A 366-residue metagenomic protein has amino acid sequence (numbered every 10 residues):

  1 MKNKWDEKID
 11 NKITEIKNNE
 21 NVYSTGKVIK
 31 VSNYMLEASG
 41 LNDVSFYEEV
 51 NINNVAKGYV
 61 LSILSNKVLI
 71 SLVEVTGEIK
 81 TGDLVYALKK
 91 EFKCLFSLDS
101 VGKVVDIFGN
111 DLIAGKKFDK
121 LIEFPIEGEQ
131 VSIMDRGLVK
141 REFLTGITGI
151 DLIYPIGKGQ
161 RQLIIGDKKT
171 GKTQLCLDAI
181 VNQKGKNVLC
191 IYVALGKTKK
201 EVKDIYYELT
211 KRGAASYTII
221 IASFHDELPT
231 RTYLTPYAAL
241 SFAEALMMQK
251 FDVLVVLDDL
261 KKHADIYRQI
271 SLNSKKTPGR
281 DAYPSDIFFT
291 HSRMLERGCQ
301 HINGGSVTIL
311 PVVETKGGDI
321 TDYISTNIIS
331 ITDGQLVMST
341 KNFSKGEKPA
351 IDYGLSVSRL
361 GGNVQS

Functional and structural regions predicted by a protein language model:
M1-K103, F108-L112: N-terminal accessory targeting/assembly segments
K2, N18-V22, C94, F143 (+3 more regions): Conserved phosphate/pyrophosphate-binding and hydrolysis machinery centered on Walker-type P-loop NTPases, extending
K8-N19, Y86-L88, T145-I150, A239 (+2 more regions): Phosphate-interacting basic helix/loop segments used at nucleotide- and nucleic-acid interfaces
T14-N21, F92-F96, D111-K116, M134-K140 (+4 more regions): Active-site phosphate-binding and catalytic loops of NTP-dependent enzymes
E37-L41, C94-L98, K117, G166 (+2 more regions): Ordered, soluble secondary-structure elements with a strong preference for glycine-centered loop motifs and nearby
K57-G58, V68, G77-I79, F92-C94 (+7 more regions): Short beta-strands and strand-coil junctions in structured, solvent-facing domains, enriched
D83-V85, F92, D99, L112-Q160 (+2 more regions): P-loop NTPase nucleotide-binding/switch module
L152-P155, G159-S366: P-loop NTPase catalytic core
